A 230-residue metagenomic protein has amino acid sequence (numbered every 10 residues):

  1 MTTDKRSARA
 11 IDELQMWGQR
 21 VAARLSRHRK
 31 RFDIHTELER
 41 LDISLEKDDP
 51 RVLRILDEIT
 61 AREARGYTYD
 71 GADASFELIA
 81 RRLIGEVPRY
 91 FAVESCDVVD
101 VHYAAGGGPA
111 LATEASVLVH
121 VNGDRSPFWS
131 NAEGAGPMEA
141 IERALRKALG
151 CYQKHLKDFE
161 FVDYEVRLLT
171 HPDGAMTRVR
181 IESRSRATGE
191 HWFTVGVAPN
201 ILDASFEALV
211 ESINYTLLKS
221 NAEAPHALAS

Functional and structural regions predicted by a protein language model:
T2-A229: Terminal or standalone catalytic/regulatory effector modules within metabolic enzymes and repeat proteins
